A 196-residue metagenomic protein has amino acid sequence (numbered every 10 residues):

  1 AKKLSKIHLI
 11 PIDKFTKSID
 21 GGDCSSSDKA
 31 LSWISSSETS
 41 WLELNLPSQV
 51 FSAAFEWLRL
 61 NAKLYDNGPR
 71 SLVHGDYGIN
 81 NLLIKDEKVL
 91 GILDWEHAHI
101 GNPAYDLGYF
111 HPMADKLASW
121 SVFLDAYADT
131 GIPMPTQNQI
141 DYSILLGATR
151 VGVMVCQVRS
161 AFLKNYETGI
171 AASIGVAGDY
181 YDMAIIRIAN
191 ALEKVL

Functional and structural regions predicted by a protein language model:
A1-S52, Y65-R70, H99-I100, E167-D179: A cross-family kinase active-site recognition segment
K2, K6-D13, L60-K63, P112 (+3 more regions): Residues at helix-coil transition
I7, R59-L107: Active-site acidic catalytic loop and adjacent metal/ATP-binding pocket of ATP-dependent phosphoryl transfer enzymes
C24-S25, G91, G108-F110, G169: Glycine-rich, phosphate-binding/catalytic loops in enzymes
S48, I132-D141: Short, surface-exposed acidic
N80, D141-Y142: Conserved beta-strand->loop/alpha-helix structural units within folded catalytic cores of enzymes with alpha/beta
A104-P135, L146-E167, M183, A189: Active-site activation/catalytic loop segments of kinase-like enzymes and analogous catalytic loops in related
Y180-L196: Regulatory N- and C-terminal appendages and interdomain linkers associated with kinase/kinase-like NTP transferase
